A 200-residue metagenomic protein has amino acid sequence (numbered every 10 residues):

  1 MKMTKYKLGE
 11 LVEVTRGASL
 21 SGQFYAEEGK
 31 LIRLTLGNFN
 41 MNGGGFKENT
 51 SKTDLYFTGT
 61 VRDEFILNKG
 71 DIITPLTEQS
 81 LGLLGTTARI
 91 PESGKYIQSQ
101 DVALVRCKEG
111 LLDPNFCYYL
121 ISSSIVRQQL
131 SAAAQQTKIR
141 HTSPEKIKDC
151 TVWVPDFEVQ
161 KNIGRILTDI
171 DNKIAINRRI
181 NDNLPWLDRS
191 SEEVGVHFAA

Functional and structural regions predicted by a protein language model:
M1-S21, D149, W153-G195, A199-A200: Non-catalytic DNA-recognition/assembly elements of restriction-modification systems
Y6-F24, G37-I72: Sequence-specific dsDNA recognition surfaces
E13, I32, A103, Y118-S122 (+3 more regions): Generic alpha-helical structural context detector
L20, K95-A103, L112, Q135-G164: A short glycine-rich beta-alpha junction/loop motif
T35, T53, T58-S122: A short beta-sheet element
L36, P144, R189: ATP/adenylate-binding site constellation spanning eukaryotic-like Ser/Thr protein kinases, ABC-transporter
F39, Q135-Q136, G195: Short glycine-enriched loops at secondary-structure junctions
N115-E145: Short, positively charged
